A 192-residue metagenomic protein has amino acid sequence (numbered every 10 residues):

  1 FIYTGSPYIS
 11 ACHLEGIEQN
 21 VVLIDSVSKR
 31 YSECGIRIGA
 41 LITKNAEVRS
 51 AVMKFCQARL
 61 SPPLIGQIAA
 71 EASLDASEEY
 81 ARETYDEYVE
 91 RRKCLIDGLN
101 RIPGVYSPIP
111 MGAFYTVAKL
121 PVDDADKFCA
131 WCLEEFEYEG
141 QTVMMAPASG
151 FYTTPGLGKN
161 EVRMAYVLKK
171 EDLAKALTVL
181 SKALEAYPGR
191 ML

Functional and structural regions predicted by a protein language model:
F1-L192: PLP-dependent class I/II
